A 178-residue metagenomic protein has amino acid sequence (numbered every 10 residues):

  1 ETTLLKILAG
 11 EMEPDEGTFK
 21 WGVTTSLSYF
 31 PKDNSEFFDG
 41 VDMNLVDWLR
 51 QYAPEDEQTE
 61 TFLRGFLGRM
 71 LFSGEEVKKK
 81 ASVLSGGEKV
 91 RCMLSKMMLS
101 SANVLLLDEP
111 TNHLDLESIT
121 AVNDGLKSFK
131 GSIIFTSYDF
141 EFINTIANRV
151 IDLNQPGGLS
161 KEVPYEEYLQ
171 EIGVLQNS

Functional and structural regions predicted by a protein language model:
E1-S178: ABC ATP-binding cassette signature C-motif
